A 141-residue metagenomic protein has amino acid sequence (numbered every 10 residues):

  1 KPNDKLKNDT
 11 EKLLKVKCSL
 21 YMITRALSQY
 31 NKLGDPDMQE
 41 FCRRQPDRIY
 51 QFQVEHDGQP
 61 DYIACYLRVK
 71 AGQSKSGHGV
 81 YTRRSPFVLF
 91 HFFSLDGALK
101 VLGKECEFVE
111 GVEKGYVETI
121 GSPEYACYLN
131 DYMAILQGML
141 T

Functional and structural regions predicted by a protein language model:
K1-T141: Feature captures hydrophobic
